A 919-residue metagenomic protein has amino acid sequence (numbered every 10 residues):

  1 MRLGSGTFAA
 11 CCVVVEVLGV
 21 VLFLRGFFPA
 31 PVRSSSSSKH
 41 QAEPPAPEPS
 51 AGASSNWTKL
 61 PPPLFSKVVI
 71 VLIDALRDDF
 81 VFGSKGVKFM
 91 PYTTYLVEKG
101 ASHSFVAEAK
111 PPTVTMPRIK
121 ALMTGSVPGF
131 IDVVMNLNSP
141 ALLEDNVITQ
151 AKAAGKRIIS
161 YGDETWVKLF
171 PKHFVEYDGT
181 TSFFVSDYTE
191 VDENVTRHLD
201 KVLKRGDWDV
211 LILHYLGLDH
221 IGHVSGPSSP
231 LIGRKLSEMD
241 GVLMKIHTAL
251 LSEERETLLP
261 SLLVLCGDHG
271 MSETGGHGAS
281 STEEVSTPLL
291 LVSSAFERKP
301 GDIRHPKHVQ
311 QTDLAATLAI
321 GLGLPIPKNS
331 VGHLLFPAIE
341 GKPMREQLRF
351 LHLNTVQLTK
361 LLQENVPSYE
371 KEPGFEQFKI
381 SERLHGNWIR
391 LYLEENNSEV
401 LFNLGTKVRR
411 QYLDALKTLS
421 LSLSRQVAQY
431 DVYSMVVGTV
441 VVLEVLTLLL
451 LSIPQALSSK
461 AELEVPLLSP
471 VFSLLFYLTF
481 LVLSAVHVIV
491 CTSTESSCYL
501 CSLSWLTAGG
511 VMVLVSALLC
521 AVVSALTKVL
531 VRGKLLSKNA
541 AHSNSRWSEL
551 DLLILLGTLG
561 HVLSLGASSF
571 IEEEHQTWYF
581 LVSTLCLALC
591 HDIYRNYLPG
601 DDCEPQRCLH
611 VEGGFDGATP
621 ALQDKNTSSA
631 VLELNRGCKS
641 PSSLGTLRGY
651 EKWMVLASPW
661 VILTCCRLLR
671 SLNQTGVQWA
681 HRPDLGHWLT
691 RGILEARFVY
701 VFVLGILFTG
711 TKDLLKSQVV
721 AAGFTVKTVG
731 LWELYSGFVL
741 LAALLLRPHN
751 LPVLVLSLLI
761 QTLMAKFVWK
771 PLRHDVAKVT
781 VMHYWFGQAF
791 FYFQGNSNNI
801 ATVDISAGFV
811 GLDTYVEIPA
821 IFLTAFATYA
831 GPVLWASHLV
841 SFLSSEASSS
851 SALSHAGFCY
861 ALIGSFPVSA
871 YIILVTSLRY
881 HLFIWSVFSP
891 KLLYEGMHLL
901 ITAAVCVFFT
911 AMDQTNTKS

Functional and structural regions predicted by a protein language model:
R2, A10-P29, R425-S919: Alpha-helical transmembrane segments of integral membrane proteins
S5-S55, L64-I70, R77-V210, L216-H223 (+1 more regions): Active-site-proximal alpha/beta segments of enzymes that process anionic O-linked groups
I70, P227, L231-T282, L289-L290 (+1 more regions): Metal-dependent active-site segment of extracytoplasmic phospho-/sulfohydrolases and closely related
D74, D268, T762: Active-site glycine-centered loops adjacent to acidic/histidine catalytic or metal-binding residues that shape
V134-N138, T274-G276, E297-V309: Active-site rim elements
K168, T181-V242, E254, L258 (+4 more regions): Anion-binding catalytic surfaces of enzymes that hydrolyze or transfer phosphate/sulfate esters
G278-P288, S293-E297, Q311, Y700 (+3 more regions): Active-site neighborhoods of enzymes that stabilize oxyanions during catalysis
L335-E444, T479-A485, Y499, S504-A508 (+1 more regions): Phosphate/adenylate-binding glycine loop and adjacent helical scaffold
